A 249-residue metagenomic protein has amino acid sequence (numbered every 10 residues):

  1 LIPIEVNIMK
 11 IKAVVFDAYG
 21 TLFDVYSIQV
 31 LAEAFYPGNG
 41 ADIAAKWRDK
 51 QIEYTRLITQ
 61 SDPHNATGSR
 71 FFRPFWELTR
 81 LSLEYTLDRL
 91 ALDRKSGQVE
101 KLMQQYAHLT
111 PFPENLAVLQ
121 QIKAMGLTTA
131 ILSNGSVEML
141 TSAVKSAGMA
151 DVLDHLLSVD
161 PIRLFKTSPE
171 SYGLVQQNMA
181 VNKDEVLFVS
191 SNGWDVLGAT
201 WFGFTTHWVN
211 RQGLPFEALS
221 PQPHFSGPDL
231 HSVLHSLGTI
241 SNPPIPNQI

Functional and structural regions predicted by a protein language model:
L1-I8: Short, Lys/Arg-enriched N-terminal segments with co-localized hydrophobic residues within the first ~10-30 amino acids
M9-I52: Active-site neighborhood of HAD-like aspartate-dependent phosphohydrolases
M9-V14, Q120, L132, S136-I249: Asp-based, Mg2+/Mn2+-dependent phosphohydrolase catalytic module
V30-L31, K46, L81-Y85, K101 (+4 more regions): Alpha-helical elements of Rossmann-like donor-binding domains used by nucleotide-donor carbohydrate transfer enzymes
L31, Y54-Q60, M139-T141, P215-A218: A short acidic, helix-capping loop that chelates divalent metal ions and anchors anionic groups
Y36-G40, R89-R94, A124, G148-V152 (+1 more regions): Short helix-capping segments at alpha-helix termini
A41, D49, Y54-E100: A metal-dependent, Asp-based hydrolase signature
F72, W76-R80, L92-I131, T141 (+1 more regions): Short, acidic loop-to-helix structural element flanking the phosphoryl-transfer center in phosphate-processing enzymes
